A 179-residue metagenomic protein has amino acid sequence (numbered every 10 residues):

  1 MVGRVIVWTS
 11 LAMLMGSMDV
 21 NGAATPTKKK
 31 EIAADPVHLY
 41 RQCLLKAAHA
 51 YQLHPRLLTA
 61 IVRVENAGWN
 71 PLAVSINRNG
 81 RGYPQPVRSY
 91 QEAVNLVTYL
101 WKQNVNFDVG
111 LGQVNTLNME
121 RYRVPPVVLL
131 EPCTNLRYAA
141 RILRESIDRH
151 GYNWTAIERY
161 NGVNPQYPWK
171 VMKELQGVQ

Functional and structural regions predicted by a protein language model:
M1-R4: Positively charged n-region of N-terminal signal peptides that target proteins for export
W8-G16: Bacterial N-terminal signal peptides
D19-G22: Sec/Tat signal peptide C-region and signal peptidase I cleavage site
A24-Q179: Catalytic glycan-binding domains that act on GlcNAc-containing polysaccharides
